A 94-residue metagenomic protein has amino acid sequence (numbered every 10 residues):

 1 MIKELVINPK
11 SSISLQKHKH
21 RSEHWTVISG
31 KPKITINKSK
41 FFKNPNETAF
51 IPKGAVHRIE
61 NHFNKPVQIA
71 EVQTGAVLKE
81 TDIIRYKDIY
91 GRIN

Functional and structural regions predicted by a protein language model:
M1-S22, V72, V77: A short glycine-rich, His/Asp/Glu-containing loop-to-beta-strand
I7, I28-K31, R58: A structural signal for the main folded, soluble domain(s) of proteins
S11, H20-R21, S39, A55-V56 (+1 more regions): A generic "binding-loop/recognition-motif" signal
L15, K33-T35, F41-P45, Y86-K87: A conserved regulatory-domain signal marking ACT and ACT-like small-molecule sensing domains and adjacent regulatory
H20-K38: Glycine- and acidic-residue-biased ligand/ion/polar-headgroup-sensing regions
K38-H57: Short acidic-glycine-tyrosine-enriched beta hairpin
R58, H62-N94: Double-stranded beta-helix
